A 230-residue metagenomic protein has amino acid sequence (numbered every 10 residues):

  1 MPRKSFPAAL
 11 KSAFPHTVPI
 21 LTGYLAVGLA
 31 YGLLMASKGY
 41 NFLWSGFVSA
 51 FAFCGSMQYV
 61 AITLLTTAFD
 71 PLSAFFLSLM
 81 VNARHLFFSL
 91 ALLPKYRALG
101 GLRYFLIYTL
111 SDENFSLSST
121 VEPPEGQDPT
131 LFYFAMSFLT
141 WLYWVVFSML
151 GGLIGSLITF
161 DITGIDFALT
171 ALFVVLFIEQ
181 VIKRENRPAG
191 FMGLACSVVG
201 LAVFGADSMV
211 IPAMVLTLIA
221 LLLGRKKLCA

Functional and structural regions predicted by a protein language model:
M1-S12: Short, Lys/Arg-rich, polar N-terminal cytosolic tail immediately upstream of the first transmembrane signal-anchor
P2, F75-D166: Helix-loop-helix junctions within the multi-pass membrane cores of secondary transporters/permeases
L10-L21, F134, F138: Hydrophobic faces of transmembrane alpha-helices in multi-pass small-molecule transporters and flippases across diverse
P15-I107, Y143, A189, M209: Pore-lining transmembrane helices
G39, A68, A98, G126 (+2 more regions): Helix-loop interface residues and adjacent transmembrane-helix termini in multi-pass membrane transporters, primarily
M57-V60, H85-L86, S116, V198 (+1 more regions): Hydrophobic transmembrane alpha-helices of multi-pass small-molecule transporters
T130-P212, I219, L223: Membrane-embedded alpha-helical modules
L223-A230: Membrane-interface capping segments at transmembrane-helix boundaries
